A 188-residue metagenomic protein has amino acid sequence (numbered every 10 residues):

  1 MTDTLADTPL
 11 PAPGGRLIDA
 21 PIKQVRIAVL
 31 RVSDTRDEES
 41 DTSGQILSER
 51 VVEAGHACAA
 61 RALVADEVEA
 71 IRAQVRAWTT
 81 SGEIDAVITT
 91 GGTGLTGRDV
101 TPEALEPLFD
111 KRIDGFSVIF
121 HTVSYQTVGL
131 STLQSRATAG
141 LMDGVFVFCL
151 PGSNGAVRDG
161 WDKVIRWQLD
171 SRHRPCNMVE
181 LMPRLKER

Functional and structural regions predicted by a protein language model:
M1-R188: Non-catalytic beta/alpha edge segments that cap or flank active sites
